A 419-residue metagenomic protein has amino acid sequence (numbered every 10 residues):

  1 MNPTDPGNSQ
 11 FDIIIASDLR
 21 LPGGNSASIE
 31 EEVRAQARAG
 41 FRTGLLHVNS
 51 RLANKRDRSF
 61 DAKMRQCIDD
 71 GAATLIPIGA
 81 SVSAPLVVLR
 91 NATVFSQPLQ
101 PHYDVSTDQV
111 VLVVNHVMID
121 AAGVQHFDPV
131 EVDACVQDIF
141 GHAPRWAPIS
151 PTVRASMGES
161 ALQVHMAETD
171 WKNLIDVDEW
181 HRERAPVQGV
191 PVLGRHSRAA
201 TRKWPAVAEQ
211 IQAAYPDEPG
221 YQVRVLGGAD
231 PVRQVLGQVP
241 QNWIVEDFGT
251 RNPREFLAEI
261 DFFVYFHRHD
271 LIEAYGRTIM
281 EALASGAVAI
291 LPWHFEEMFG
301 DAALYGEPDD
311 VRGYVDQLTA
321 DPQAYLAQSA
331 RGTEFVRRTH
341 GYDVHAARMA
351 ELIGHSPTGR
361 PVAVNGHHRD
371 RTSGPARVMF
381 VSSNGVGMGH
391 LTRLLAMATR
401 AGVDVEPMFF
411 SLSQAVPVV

Functional and structural regions predicted by a protein language model:
I14-A16, A27-A37, F41-H142: Extended catalytic core of nucleotide-activated donor transferases of GT-like folds
A16-I29, T201-K203, F380-R393: A short, glycine/small-residue-rich beta-strand->loop->alpha-helix junction that serves as a flexible
S28, R34-A35, R145-R251: Conserved catalytic-core segment of nucleotide-activated headgroup transferases in glycan assembly
V264-M280, P292-D301: Nucleotide-sugar-dependent
L283-L291: Short hydrophobic beta-strand element within catalytic cores of glycosyltransferases and related nucleotide-activated
W293, E297-Q317, Q323: Change "using UDP/GDP/dTDP sugars" to "using nucleotide sugars
T319-R360: A charged, aromatic-enriched C-terminal amphipathic alpha-helix characteristic of glycosyltransferases across folds
G374-V419: Glycosyltransferase specificity loop/lid
